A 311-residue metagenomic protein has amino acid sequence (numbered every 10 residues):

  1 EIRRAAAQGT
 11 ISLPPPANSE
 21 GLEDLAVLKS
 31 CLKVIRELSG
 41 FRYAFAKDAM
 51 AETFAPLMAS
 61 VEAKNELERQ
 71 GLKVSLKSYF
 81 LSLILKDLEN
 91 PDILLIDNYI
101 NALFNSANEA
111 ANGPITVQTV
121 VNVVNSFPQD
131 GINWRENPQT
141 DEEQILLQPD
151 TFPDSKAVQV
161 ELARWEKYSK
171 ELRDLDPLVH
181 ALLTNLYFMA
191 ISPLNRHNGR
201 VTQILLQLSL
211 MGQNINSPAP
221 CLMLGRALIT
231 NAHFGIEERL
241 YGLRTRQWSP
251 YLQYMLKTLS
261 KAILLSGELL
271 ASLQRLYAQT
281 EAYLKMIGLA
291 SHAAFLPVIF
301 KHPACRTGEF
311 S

Functional and structural regions predicted by a protein language model:
E1-S311: FIC/Doc superfamily catalytic core
